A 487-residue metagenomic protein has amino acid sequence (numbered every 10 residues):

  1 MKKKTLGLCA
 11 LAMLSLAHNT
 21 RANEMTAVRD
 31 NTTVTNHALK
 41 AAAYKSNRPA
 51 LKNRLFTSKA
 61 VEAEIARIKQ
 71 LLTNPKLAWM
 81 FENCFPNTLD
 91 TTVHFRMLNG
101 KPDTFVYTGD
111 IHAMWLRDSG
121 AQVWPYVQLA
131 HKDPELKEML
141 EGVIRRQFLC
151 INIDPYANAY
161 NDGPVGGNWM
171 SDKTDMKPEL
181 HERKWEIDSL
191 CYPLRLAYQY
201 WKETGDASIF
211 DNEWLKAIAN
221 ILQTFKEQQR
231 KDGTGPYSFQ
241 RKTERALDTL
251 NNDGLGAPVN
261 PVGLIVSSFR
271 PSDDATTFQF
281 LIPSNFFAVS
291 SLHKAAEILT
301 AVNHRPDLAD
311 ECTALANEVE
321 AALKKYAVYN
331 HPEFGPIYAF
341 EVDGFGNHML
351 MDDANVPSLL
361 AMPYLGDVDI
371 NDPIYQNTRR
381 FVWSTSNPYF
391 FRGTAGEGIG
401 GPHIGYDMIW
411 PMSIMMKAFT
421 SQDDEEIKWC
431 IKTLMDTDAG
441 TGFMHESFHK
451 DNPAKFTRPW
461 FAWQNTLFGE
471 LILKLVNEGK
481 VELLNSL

Functional and structural regions predicted by a protein language model:
M1-E24: Bacterial Sec-dependent N-terminal signal peptides
E24-R117: Low-complexity, Ser/Thr/Pro/Gly-enriched N-terminal "stalk/linker" regions
N36-K40, Y44-N53, D248-L264, S486: Acidic, low-complexity proline/glycine-rich segments
A60-N74, A121-P134, Y192-A207, F286-R305 (+3 more regions): Well-ordered alpha-helical scaffold segments within catalytic/enzyme domains
M80, P134-C150, A207-K226, A295 (+4 more regions): Extended, well-ordered alpha-helical scaffold segments
H112-L140, I144-L247, F461-V476: Aromatic-rich carbohydrate-recognition surfaces in CAZymes
L116, N152-Y156, Y160-G163, W169-P178 (+3 more regions): Extended ligand-binding clefts on enzyme/binding-domain cores
D172-P178, R183-E186, M349-D369, D407-L487: C-terminal capping/lid segments that line or modulate ligand- or cofactor-binding pockets
